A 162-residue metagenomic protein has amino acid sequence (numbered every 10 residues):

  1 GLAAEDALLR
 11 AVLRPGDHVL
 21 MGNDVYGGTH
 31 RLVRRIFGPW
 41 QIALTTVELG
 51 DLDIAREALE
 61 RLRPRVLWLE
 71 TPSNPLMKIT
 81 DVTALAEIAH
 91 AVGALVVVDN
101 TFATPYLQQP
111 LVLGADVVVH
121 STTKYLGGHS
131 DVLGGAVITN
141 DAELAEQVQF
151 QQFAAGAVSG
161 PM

Functional and structural regions predicted by a protein language model:
G1-M162: Conserved PLP-enzyme active-site core in the AAT-like
